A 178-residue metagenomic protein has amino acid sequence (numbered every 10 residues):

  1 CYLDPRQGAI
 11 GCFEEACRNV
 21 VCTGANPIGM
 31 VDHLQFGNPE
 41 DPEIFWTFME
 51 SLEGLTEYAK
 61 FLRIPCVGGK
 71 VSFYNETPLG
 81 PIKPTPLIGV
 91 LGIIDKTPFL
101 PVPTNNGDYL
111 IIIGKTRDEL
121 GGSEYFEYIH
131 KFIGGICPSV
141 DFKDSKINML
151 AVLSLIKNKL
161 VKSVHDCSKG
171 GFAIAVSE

Functional and structural regions predicted by a protein language model:
C1-E178: Glycine/proline-enriched, intrinsically flexible loops and inter-domain linkers
